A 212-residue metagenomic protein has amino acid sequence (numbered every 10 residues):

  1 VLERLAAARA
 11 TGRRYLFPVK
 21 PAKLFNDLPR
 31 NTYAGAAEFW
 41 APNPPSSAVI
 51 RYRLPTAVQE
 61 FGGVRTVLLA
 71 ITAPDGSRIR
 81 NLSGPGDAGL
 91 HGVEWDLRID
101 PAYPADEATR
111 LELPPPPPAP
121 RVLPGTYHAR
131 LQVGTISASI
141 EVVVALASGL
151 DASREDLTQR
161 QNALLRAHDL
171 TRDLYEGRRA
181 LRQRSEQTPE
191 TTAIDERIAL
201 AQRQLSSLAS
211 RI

Functional and structural regions predicted by a protein language model:
V1-I212: C-terminal low-complexity, glycine/proline- and small-hydrophobic-enriched intrinsically disordered tails that act as
